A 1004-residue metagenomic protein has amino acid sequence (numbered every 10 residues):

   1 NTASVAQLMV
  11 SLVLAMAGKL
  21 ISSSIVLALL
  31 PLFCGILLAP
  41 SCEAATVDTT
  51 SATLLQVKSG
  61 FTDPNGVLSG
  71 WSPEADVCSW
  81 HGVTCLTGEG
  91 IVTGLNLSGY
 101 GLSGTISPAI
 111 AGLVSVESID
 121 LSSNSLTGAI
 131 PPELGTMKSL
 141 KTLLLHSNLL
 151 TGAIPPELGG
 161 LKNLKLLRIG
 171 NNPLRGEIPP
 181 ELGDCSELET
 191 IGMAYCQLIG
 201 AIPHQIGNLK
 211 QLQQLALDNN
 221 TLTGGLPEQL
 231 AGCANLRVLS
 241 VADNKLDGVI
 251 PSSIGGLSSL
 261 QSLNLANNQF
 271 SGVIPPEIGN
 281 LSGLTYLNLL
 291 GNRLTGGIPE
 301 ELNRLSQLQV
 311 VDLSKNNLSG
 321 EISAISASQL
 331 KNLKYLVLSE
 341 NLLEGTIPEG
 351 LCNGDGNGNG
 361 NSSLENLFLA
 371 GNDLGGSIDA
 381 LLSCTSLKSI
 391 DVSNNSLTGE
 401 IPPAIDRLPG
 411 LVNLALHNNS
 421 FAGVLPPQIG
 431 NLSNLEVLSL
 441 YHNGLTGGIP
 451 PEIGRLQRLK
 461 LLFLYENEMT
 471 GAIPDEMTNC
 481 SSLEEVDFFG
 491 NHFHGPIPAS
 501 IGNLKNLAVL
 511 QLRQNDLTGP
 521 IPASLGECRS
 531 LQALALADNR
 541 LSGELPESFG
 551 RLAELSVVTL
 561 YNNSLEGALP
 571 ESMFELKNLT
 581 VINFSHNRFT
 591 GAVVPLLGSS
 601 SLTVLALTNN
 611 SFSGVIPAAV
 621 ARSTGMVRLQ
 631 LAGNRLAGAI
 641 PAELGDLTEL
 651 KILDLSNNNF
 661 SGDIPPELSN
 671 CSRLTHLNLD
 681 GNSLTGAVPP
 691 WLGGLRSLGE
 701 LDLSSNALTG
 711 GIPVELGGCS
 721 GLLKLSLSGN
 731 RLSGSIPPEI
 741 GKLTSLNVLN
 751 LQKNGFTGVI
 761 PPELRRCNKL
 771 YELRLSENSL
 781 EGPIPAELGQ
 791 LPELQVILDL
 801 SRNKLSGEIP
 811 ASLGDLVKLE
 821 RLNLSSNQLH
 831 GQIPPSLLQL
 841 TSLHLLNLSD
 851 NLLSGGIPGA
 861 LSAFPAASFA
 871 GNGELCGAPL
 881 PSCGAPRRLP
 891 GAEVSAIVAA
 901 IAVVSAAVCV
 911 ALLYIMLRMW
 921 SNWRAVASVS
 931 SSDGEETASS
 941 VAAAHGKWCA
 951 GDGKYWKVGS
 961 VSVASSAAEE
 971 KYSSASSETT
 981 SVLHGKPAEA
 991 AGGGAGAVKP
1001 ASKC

Functional and structural regions predicted by a protein language model:
N1-C1004: Plant-biased, solvent-exposed loop and capping regions within N-terminal extracellular ligand-binding ectodomains
